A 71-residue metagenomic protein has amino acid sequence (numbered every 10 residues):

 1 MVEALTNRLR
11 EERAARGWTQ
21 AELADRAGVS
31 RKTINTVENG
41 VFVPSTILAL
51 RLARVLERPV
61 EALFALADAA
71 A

Functional and structural regions predicted by a protein language model:
M1-A15: A short, Lys/Arg-rich alpha-helix, primarily the initiator
N7, G17-W18, P44-I47: Residue-level signal for the short linker/turn that defines the boundary of a DNA-recognition helix
A14, D25, R54: Alpha-helical residues within the helix-turn-helix
G17-N35: Short alpha-helical DNA-recognition segment
I47-A62: DNA major-groove recognition helix of helix-turn-helix/homeodomain DNA-binding modules
F64-A71: Short, charged recognition helix plus adjacent turn of helix-turn-helix-like nucleic-acid-binding domains
